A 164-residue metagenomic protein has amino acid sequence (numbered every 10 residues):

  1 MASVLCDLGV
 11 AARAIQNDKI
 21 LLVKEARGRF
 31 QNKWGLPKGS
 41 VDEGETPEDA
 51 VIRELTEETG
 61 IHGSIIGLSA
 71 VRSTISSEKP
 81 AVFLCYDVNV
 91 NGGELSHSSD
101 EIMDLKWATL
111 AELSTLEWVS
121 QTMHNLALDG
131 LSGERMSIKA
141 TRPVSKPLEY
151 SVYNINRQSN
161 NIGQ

Functional and structural regions predicted by a protein language model:
M1-I20: Conserved N-terminal beta-strand and adjoining loop/helix that marks the start of the Nudix/MutT-like hydrolase domain
D7-G9, Q31, A81: Short coil/loop residues immediately preceding or within conserved phosphate-binding loops of NTP-utilizing enzyme
G9-V10, T46, M103: Short loop/turn microsegments at loop-to-beta-strand junctions
A12, L68, Y86-V88: A structural signal for short, well-ordered beta-strand segments
K19-E57, S151-S159, Q164: Conserved Nudix-box catalytic region and its N-terminal flanking loop in Nudix hydrolases and closely related
R29, D100-Q164: Nudix hydrolase/Nudix homology domain
H62-A70: A short coil-to-beta-strand element that immediately follows conserved catalytic motifs
T74-L95, K106, L110-E112, V119 (+1 more regions): Active-site-adjacent beta-strand/loop module that shapes the phosphate/pyrophosphate-binding cleft
